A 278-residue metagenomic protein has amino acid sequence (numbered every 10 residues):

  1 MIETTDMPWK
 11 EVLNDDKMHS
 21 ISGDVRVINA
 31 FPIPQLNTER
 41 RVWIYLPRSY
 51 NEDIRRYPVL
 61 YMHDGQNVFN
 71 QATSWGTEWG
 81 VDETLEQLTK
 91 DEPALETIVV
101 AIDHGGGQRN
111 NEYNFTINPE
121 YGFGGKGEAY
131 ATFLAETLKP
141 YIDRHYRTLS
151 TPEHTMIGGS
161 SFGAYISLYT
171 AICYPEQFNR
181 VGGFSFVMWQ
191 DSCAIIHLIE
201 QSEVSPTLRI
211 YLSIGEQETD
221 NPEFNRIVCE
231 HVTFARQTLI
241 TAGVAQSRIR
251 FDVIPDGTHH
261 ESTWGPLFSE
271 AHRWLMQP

Functional and structural regions predicted by a protein language model:
I2-P278: Non-catalytic cap/lid and distal C-terminal segments of serine-dependent acyl enzymes
